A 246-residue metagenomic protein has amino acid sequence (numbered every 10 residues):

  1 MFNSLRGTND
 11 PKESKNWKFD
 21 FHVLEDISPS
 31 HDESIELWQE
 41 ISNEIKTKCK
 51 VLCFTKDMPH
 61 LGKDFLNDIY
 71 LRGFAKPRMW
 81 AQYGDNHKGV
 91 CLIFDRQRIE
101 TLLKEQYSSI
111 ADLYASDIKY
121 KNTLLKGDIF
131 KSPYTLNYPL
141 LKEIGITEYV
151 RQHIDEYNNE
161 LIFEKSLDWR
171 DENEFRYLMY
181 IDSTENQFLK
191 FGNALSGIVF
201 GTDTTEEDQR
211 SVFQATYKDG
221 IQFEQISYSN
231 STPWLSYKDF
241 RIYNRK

Functional and structural regions predicted by a protein language model:
M1-K246: Partner-binding and oligomerization surfaces adjacent to conserved cores of proteins that assemble macromolecular
